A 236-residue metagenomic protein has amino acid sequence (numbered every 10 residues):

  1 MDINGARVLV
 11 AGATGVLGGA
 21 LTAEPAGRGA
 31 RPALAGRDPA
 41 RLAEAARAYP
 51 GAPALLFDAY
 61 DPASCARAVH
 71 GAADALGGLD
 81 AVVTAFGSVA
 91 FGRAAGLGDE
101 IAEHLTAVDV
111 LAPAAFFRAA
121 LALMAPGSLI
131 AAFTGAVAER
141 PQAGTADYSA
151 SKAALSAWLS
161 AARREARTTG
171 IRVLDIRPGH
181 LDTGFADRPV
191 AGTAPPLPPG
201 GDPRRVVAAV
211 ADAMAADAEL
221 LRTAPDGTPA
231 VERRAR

Functional and structural regions predicted by a protein language model:
A11, L79-G87, A132: Rossmann-fold scaffold of SDR-type NAD(P)-dependent oxidoreductases
T14-G15: Conserved glycine-rich cofactor-binding loop
A30-E44: Conserved glycine-rich Rossmann-like NAD(P)H-binding loop of the short-chain dehydrogenase/reductase
A48-A63: Rossmann-fold cofactor-recognition segment
S88, A95-A114, L155: Catalytic Tyr-X3-Lys loop
V108-S128, R164: Amphipathic alpha-helical dimer-interface segment in Rossmann-like NAD(P)H-dependent oxidoreductases
L129-A154, L159-R167, H180: Catalytic loop of short-chain dehydrogenase/reductase
D175-I176, A191-E232: C-terminal helical subdomain
